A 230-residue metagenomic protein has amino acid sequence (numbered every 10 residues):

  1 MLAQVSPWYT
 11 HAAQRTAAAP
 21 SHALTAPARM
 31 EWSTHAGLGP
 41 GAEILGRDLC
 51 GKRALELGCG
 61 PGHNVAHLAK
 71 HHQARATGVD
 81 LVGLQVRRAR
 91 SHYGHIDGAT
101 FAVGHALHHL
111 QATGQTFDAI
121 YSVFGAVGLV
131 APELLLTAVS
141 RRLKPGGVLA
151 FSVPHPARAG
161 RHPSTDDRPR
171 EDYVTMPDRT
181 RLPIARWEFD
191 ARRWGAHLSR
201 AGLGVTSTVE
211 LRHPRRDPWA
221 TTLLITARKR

Functional and structural regions predicted by a protein language model:
M1-C50, H63: Conserved class I S-adenosyl-L-methionine
R53-L55, P61-H108: Class I SAM-dependent methyltransferase SAM/SAH-binding core
Q111-I120: A short acidic, Gly/Pro-enriched loop at the edge of an enzyme's catalytic core that lines a small-molecule cofactor
E133-V148: A short glycine-rich, Lys/Arg-flanked "PGG" loop and its adjoining helix->strand segment in the class I
V148-M176: Conserved class I S-adenosyl-L-methionine
A185-G202: Short alpha-helix
G204-P214: Conserved S-adenosyl-L-methionine
R215-R230: Core SAM-dependent methyltransferase catalytic element
